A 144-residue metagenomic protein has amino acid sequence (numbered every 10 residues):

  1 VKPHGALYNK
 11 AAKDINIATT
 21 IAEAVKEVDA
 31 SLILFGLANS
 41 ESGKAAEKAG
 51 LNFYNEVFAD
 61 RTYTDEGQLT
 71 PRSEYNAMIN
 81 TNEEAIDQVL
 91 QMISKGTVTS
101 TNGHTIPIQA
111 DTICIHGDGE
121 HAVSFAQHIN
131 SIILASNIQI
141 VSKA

Functional and structural regions predicted by a protein language model:
V1, I115: Conserved, mostly hydrophobic/aromatic
K2-K10: N-terminal glycine-rich phosphate/adenylate-binding segment common to multiple enzyme folds
K10, D29-A38: Catalytic beta/alpha-barrel core
D14-T20: Charged helix-capping and loop-helix junction motifs
A30-L32, L51, Q109-D111: Short, well-ordered coil/turn segments that N-cap beta-strands
L32, S124-A144: C-terminal domain-boundary segment and adjacent tail
N39-T97: Active-site rim beta-loop-alpha module in soluble metabolic enzymes
G96-P107, N137-A144: Flexible, glycine/charged-enriched surface loops at secondary-structure junctions
